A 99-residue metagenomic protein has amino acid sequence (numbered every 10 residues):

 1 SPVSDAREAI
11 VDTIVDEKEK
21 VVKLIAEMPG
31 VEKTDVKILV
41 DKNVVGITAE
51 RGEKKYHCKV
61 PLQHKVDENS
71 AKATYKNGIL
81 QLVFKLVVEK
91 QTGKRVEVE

Functional and structural regions predicted by a protein language model:
S1-E99: Alpha-crystallin/small heat shock protein
